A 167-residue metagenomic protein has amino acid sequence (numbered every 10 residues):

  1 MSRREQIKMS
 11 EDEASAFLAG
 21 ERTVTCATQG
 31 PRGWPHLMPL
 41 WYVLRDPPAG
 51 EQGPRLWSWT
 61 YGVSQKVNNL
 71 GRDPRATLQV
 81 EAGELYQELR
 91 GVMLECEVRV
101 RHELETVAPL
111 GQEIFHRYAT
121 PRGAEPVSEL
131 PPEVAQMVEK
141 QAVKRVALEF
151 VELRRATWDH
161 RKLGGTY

Functional and structural regions predicted by a protein language model:
S2-K8, Q87-Y167: Charged, gly/pro-rich active-site loop segments
S2-T25: Short, basic/aromatic recognition patches
L18, N69-L70, I114, F150: A generic structural signal for nonpolar/aromatic side chains embedded in well-ordered alpha-helices
G20-E21, R72-D73, K144: Structured helix-beta-strand junction loops
E21-G62, L70, L78-A82, R90: Short beta-strand segments
T60-Q65, F115-Y118: Short, solvent-exposed aromatic-acidic interface loops
Y61-S64, P74-V80, P126-A135: Short acidic (Asp/Glu) patches
